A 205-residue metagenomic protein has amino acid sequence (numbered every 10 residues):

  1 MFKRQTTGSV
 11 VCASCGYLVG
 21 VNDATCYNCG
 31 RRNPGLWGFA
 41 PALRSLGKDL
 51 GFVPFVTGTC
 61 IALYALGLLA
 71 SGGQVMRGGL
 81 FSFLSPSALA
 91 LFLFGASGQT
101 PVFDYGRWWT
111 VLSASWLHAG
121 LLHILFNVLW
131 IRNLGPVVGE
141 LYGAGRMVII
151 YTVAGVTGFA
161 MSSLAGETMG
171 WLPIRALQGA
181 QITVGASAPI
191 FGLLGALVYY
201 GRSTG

Functional and structural regions predicted by a protein language model:
M1-Q5: A broadly conserved sequence feature marking short terminus-proximal activation segments in nucleic acid-centric
T7-D23, Y27-G205: A detector for small-residue-rich transmembrane helices and their helix-helix packing motifs
